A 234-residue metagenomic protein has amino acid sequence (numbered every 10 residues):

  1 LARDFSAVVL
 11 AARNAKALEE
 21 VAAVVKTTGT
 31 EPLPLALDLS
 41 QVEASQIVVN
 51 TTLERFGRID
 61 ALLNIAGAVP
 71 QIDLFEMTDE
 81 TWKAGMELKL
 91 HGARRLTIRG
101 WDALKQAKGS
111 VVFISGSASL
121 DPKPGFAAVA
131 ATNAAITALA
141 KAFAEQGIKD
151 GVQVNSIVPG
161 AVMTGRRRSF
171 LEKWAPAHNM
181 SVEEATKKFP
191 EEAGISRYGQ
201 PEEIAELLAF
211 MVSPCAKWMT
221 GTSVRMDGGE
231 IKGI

Functional and structural regions predicted by a protein language model:
F5-E20: Conserved glycine-rich Rossmann-like NAD(P)H-binding loop of the short-chain dehydrogenase/reductase
L63, I148, Q153, M219-G221: Short, small/polar-rich loop/turn modules that mediate ligand/substrate recognition or access, typified
D73-F75, T81-M86, F189: Substrate-binding pocket helix/loop in short-chain dehydrogenase/reductase
D102, E145-Q146, K217: Alpha-helical segment proximal to the catalytic Tyr-Lys
S110-I136, A140-K149, A161-V162: Catalytic loop of short-chain dehydrogenase/reductase
D121, A209, C215, T220-I234: Short C-terminal tail/terminal secondary-structure segment of NAD(P)H-dependent dehydrogenase/reductase domains
M180-S181, A193-I204: A conserved structural motif in NAD(P)-dependent oxidoreductases
